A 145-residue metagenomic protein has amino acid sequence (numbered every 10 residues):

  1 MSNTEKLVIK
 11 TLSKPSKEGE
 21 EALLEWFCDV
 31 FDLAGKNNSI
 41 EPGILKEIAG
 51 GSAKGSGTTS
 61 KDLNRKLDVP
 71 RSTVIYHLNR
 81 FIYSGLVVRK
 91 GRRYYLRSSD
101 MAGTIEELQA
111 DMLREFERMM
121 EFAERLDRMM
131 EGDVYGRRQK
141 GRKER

Functional and structural regions predicted by a protein language model:
M1-T11: Non-catalytic recognition/regulatory regions in large multidomain proteins
K10-E47: Short alpha-helical segments that sit at the start of domains
A34-E41, T59, R92-R114: Short, cationic-aromatic polyanion-contact patches
A49-G55, H77: Short helix-capping/hinge SLiMs at alpha-helix to coil transitions
K54-K66: Short acidic, hydrophobic short linear motifs in intrinsically disordered regions
D68-Y83: Short amphipathic alpha-helical interaction segments
I82-R93: A short, conserved structural fragment
I105-R145: Amphipathic alpha-helical dimerization/coiled-coil segments that flank or bridge DNA-binding/regulatory modules
